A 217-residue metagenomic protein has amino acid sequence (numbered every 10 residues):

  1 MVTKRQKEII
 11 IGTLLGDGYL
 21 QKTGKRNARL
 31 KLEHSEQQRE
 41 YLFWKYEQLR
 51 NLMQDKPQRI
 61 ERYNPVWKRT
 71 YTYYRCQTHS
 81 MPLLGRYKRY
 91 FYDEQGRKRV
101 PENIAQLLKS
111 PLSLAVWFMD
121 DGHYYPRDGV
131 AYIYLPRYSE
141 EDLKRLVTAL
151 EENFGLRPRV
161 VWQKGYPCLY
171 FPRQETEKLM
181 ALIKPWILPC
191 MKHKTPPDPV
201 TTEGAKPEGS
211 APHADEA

Functional and structural regions predicted by a protein language model:
M1-A217: Internal intein/HINT superfamily modules and their associated LAGLIDADG
